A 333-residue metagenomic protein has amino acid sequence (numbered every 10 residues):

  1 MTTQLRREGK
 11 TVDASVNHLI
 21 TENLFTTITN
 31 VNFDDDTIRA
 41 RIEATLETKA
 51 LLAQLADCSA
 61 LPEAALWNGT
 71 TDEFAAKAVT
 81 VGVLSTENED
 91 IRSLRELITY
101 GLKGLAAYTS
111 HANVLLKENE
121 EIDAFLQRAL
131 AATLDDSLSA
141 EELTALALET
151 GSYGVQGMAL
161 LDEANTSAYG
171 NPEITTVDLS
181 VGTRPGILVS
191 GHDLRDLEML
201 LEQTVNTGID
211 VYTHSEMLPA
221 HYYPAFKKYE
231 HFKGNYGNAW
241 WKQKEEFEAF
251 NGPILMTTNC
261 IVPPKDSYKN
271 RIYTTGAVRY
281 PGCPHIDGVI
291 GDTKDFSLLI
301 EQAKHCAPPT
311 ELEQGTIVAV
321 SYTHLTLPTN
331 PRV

Functional and structural regions predicted by a protein language model:
M1-Y169, T176-D178, T183-R184, L188 (+1 more regions): Long, compositionally biased, glycine/small-hydrophobic-enriched stretches that function as flexible linkers, tethers
Y169, V189, V211-S215, L255-T257 (+2 more regions): General beta-strand structural signal in soluble alpha/beta enzymes
L179-R184, Y280-P281, L299-V320: Gly-rich Lys/Arg/Thr-decorated short loops/hinges at beta-loop-alpha junctions or inter-strand turns that position
M199-E202, Y222-K228, N259, K265-N270: Short acidic, glycine/serine/threonine-rich loops at helix termini
T213-H231: Short connector loops at secondary-structure junctions
K233-V262: Phosphate/diphosphate-binding loops
P263, K269-C306: Mobile "lid/hinge" segments at catalytic clefts and subdomain interfaces of large enzymes
T323-T329: Conserved small/polar residues in nucleotide/adenosyl-binding loops
